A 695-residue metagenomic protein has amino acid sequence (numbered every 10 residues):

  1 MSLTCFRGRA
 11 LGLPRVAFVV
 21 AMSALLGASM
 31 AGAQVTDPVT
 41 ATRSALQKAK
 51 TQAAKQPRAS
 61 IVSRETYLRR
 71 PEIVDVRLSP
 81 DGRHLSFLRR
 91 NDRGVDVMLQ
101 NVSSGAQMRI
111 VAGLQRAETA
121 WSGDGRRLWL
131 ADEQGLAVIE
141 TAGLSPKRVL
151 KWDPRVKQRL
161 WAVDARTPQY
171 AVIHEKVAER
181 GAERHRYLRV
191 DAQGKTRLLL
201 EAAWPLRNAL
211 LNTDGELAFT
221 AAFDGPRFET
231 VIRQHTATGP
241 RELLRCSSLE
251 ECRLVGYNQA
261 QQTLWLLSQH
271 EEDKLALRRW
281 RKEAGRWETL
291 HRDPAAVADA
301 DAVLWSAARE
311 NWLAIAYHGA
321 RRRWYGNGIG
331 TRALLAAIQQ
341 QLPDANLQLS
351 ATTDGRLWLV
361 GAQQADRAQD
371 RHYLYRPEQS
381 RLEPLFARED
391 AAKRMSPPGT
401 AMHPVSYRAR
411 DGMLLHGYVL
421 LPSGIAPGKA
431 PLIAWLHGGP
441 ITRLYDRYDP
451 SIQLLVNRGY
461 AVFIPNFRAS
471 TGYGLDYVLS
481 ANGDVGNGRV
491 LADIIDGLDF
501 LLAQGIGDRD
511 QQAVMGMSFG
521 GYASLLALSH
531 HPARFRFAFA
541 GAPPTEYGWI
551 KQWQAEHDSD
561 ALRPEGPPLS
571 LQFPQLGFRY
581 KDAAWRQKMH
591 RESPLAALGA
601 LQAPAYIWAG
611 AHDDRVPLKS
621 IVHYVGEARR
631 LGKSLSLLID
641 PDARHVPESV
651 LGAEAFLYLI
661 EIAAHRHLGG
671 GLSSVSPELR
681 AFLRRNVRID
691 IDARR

Functional and structural regions predicted by a protein language model:
M1-L13: N-terminal secretory signal peptides that target proteins for export/translocation
L11-S23: Sec-dependent N-terminal signal peptides
V20-S23, S29, A33-L357, A365-A368 (+1 more regions): Beta-propeller folds
V74, R207-L210, I315, W324-I425 (+3 more regions): Non-catalytic accessory segments flanking enzyme active sites
L78, F87, W121, Y407 (+3 more regions): Conserved hydrophobic/aromatic "anchor" residues that stabilize well-ordered secondary structure elements
Y317, Q363-Q364, W435-P440, S518-G521 (+1 more regions): Glycine-rich His-Gly loop
R388-D510, M517-S518, K551: Cap/lid segment of the alpha/beta-hydrolase catalytic domain
F467-R695: Active-site-proximal cap/loop segments of hydrolase catalytic domains
